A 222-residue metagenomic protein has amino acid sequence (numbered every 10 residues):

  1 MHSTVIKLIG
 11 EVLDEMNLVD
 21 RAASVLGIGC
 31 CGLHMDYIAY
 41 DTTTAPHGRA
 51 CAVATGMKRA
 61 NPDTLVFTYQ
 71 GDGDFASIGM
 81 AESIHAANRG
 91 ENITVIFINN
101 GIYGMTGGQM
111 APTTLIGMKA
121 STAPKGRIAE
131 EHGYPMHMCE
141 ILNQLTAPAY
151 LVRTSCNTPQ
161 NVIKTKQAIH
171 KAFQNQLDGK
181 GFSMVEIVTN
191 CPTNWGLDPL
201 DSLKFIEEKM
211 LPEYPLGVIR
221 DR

Functional and structural regions predicted by a protein language model:
M1-P46: Active-site diphosphate/adenylate-binding microenvironment
A22-S24, T64-F67, N92-I96, E140 (+3 more regions): Structural motif
I28-C30, N100-I102, T158, I187-N194: Glycine-rich beta-alpha junction loops
I28-G104, Q167-K171: Thiamine diphosphate
Y40-T43, A86, A111-L115, D201-K204: Short, hinge-like loop/turn segments at secondary-structure boundaries
M80-H85, M105-K119: Active-site-proximal loop->helix
A111-D178: Conserved thiamine diphosphate
L177-R222: Flexible, low-complexity linker and terminal segments
